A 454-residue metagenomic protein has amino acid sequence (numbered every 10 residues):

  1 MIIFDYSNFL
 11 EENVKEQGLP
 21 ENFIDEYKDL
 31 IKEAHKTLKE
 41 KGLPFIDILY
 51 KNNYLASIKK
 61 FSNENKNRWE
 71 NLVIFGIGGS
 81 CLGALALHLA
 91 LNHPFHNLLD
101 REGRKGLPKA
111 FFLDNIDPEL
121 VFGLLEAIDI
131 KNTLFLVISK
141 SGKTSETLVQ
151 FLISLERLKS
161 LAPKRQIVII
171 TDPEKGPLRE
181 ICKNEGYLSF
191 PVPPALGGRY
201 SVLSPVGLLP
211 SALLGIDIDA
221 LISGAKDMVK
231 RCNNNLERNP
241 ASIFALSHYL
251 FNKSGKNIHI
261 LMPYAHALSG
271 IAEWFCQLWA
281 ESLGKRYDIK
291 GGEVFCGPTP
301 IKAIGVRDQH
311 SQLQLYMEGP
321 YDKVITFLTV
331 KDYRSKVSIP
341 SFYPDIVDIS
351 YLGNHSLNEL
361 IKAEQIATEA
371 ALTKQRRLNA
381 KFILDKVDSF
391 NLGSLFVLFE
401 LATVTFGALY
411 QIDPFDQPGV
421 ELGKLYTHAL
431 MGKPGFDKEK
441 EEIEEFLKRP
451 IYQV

Functional and structural regions predicted by a protein language model:
M1-N63, S341-L352, E439-V454: Extended, charge-enriched "interface" segments that sit outside catalytic cores
Y50-K66, N239-F251: A short, well-structured juxtamembrane/interface segment
K60, P118-A127, A245-H248, T329 (+1 more regions): Short, charged beta->alpha transition segments
N63-N235, L425, A429: Glycine-rich phosphate-binding loops that contact phosphosugars or nucleotide phosphates
P108, L188-A195, G297, I349-G353 (+1 more regions): Short beta-alpha connecting loops at secondary-structure transitions that line or flank enzyme active sites
L161-T326, K331-R334, G419-V454: Active-site phosphate/pyrophosphate-binding segments
I301-D388: Helicase-primase coupling helices
T368-M431: C-terminal helical cap and adjacent loop that interface with cofactors, partners, or active-site loops
